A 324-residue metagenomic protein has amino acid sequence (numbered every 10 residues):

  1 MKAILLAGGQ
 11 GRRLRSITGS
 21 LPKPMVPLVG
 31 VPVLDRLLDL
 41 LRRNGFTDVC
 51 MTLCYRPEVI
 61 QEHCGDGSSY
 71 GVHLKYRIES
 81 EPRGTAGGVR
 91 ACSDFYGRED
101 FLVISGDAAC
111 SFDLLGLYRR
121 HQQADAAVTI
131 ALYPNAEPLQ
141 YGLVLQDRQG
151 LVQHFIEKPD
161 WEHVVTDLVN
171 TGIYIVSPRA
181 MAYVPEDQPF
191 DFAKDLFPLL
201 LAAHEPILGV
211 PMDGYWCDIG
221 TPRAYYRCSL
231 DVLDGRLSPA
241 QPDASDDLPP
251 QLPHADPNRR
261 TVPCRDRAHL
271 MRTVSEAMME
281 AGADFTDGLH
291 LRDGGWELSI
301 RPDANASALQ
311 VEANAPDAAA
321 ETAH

Functional and structural regions predicted by a protein language model:
K2-L5, R13, P27-S105, A109-G116: Conserved N-terminal catalytic core of the sugar/cofactor nucleotidyltransferase
G8, C54, Y133-P134: Histidine-centered beta-alpha loop that forms part of the nucleotide-sugar donor binding/catalytic region in diverse
G11-L14, L139: Short N-terminal binding/cap micro-motifs at the start of the first secondary-structure element
M25, V144-Q146, F197, G209 (+1 more regions): A structural signal for short hydrophobic beta-strand segments in well-ordered beta-sheet cores
L34, I60, C92, D107 (+5 more regions): Residue-level signal for inorganic ion chemistry
D100-L102, A109, L115-Q122, N135-P138 (+1 more regions): Catalytic-core segments of class I nucleotidyltransferases/pyrophosphorylases that form NMP-activated intermediates
A124-P134: A short, conserved acidic/glycine-rich loop-to-beta-strand motif that forms the donor nucleotide-sugar/metal
Q241, D246-H324: Phosphate-binding and adjacent anionic-ligand microenvironments
